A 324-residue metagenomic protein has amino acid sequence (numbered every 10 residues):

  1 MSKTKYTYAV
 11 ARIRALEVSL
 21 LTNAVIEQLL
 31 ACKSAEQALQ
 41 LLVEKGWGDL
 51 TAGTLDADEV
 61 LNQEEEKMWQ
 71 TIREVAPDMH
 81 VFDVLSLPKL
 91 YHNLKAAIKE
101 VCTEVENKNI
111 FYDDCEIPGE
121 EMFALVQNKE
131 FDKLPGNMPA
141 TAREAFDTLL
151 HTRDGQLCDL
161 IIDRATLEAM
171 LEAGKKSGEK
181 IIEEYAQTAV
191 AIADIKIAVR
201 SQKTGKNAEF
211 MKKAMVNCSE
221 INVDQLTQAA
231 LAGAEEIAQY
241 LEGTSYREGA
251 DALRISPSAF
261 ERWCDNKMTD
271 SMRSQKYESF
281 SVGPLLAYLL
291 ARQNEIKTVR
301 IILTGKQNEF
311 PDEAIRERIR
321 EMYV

Functional and structural regions predicted by a protein language model:
M1-V324: N-terminal domain-start signal
